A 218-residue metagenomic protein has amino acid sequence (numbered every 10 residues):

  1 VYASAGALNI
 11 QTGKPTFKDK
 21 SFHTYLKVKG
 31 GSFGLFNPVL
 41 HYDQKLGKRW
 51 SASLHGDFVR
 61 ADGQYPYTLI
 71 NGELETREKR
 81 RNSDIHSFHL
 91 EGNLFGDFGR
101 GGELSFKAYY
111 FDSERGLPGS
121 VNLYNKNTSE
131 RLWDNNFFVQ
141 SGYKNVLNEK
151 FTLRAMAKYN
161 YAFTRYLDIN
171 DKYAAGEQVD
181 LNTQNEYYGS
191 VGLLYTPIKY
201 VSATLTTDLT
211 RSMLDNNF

Functional and structural regions predicted by a protein language model:
V1-K27, F36-Y42: N-terminal periplasmic accessory domains that precede and gate Gram-negative outer-membrane beta-barrel machines
A7, H23-Y25, N37-V39, S53 (+5 more regions): Membrane-embedded beta-strand positions in outer-membrane beta-barrel channels/transporters
K14, K45-K48, G96-R100, N145-E149 (+1 more regions): Outer-membrane beta-barrel strand-turn architecture
D19-Y25, S51, E103, K150-M156 (+2 more regions): Outer-membrane beta-barrel architecture
L26-G30, L54-R60, F106-D112, A155-Y161 (+1 more regions): Transmembrane beta-barrel strands of outer-membrane/channel proteins
S32-F36, L54-Q64, H86-F88: Gram-negative/organellar outer-membrane beta-barrel architecture
A61-Y67, T76-H89, F95-R154, Y159-N185: Flexible loop and strand-edge segments within Gram-negative outer membrane beta-barrel domains
K199-Y200, T206, T210-F218: Short, intrinsically disordered, charge-balanced linker/junction segments flanking boundaries in proteins
